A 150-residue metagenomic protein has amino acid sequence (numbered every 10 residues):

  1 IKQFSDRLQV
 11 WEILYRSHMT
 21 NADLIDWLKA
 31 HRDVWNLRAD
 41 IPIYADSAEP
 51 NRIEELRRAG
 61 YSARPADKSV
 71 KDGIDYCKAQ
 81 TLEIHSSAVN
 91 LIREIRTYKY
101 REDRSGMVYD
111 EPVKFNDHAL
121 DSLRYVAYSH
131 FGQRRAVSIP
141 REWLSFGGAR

Functional and structural regions predicted by a protein language model:
I1-K2, R124: Short beta-strand scaffold segments in enzyme catalytic cores
F4-K114, Q133-R134, E142-R150: Mg2+-dependent endonuclease catalytic cores in nucleic-acid-processing enzymes, primarily RNase H-like
V113-R135: Acidic, Mg2+-coordinating catalytic module of metal-dependent nucleases/exonucleases that use a two-metal-ion mechanism
